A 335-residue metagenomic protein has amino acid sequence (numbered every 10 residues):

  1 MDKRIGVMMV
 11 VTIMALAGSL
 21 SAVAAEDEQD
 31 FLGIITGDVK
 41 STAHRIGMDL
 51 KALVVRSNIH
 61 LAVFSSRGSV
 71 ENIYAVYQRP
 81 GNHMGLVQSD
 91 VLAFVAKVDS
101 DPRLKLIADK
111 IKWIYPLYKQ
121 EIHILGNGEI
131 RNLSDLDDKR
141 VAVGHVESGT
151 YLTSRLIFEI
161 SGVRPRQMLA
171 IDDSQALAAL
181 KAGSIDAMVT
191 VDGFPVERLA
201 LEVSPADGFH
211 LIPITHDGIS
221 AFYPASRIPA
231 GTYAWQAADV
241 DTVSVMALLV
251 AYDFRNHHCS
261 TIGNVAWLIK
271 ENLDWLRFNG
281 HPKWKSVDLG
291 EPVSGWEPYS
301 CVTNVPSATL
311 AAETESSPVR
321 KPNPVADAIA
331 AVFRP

Functional and structural regions predicted by a protein language model:
M8-G18: Bacterial N-terminal signal peptides
Q29-V55, L61, Q120-A182: Bilobed "Venus flytrap"/periplasmic-binding protein-like clamshell domains and structurally analogous long
D30-I35, V39-V87, W235-D239, A312 (+2 more regions): Extracytoplasmic small-molecule ligand-binding "clamshell" domains of the periplasmic binding protein/Venus flytrap
K51, V63-K105, L177-A179, P195-V203: Pocket-flanking alpha-helical
S89, S100, V163-H258: Pocket-lining segment of extracytoplasmic ligand-binding domains
R103-L117, T232-V240: A structural signal for short loop-to-beta-strand junctions that line the ligand-binding cleft of periplasmic/secreted
V146-L156, Y223-S294: Ligand-binding clefts/hinges and TM-proximal coupling segments of bilobed small-molecule sensing domains
Q175-A176, D192-P205, L211, S260-P335: An extracytoplasmic/periplasmic, membrane-proximal ligand-sensing/linker region
